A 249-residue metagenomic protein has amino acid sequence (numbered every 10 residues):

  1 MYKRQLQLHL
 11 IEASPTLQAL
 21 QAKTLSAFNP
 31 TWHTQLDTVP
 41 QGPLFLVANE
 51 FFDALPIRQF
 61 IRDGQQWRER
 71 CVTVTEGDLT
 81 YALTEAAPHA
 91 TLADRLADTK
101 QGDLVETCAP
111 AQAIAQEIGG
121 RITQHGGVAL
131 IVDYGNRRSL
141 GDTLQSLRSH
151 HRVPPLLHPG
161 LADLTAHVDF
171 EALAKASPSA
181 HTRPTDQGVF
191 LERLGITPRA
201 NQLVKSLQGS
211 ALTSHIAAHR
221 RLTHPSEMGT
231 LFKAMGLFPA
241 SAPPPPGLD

Functional and structural regions predicted by a protein language model:
M1-Q5: Conserved small/polar residues in nucleotide/adenosyl-binding loops
L6, N29-T31, L44: Short, conserved active-site loop motifs that form the nucleotide-linked donor/cofactor pocket
I11, L46-N49, V132: Active-site flanking residues adjacent to catalytic metal/cofactor-binding acidic residues
E12-T16: Conserved SAM/SAH-binding beta-strand->alpha-helix loop
Q21-A22: Conserved SAM-binding loop
T31-P40: Short acidic low-complexity segments
F45-L96, L144-P155: A mobile, often basic/glycine-rich helix-loop segment that functions as the active-site lid/recognition loop
A90-D249: Long, Lys/Arg- and hydrophobic-enriched amphipathic alpha-helices
